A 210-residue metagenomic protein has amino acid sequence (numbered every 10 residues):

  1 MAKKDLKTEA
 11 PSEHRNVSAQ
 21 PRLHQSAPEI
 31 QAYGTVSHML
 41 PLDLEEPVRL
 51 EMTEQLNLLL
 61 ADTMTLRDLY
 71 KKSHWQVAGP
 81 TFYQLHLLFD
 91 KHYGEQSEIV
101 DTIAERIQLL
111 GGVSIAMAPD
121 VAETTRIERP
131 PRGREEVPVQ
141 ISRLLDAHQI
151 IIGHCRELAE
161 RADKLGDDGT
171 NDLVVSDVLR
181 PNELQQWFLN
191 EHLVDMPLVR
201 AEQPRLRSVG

Functional and structural regions predicted by a protein language model:
A2-G210: Iron-associated oxidoreductase/ferritin-like identity signal
